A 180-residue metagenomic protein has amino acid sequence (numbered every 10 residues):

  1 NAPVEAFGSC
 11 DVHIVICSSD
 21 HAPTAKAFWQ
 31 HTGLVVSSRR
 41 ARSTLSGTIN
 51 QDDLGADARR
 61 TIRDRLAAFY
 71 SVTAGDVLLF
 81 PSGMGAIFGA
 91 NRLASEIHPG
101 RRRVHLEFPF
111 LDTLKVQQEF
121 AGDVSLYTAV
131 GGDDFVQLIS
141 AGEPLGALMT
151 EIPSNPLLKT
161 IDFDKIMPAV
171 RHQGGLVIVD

Functional and structural regions predicted by a protein language model:
N1-G85, L93, L106-F120, S125 (+1 more regions): Conserved N-terminal alpha-helix of the aminotransferase class I/II PLP-enzyme fold
D76-D180: Conserved PLP-enzyme active-site core in the AAT-like
